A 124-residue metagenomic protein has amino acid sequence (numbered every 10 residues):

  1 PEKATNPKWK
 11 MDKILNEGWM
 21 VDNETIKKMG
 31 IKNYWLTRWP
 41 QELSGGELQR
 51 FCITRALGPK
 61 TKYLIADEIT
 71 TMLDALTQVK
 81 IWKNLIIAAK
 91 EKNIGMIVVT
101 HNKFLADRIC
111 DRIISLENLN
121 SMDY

Functional and structural regions predicted by a protein language model:
P7-D22: Q-loop/switch helix immediately C-terminal to the Walker
D22-W35: Conserved ABC ATPase "signature" region
W39, E68-I69: Walker B catalytic motif
W39-L43, E47: Conserved ABC ATPase signature
I53, I65, I81: Hydrophobic anchor residue at the start of the ABC signature
V79-K92: Helical segment within the ABC ATPase nucleotide-binding domain
V99-H101: H-loop/switch region of ABC-family ATPase nucleotide-binding domains
